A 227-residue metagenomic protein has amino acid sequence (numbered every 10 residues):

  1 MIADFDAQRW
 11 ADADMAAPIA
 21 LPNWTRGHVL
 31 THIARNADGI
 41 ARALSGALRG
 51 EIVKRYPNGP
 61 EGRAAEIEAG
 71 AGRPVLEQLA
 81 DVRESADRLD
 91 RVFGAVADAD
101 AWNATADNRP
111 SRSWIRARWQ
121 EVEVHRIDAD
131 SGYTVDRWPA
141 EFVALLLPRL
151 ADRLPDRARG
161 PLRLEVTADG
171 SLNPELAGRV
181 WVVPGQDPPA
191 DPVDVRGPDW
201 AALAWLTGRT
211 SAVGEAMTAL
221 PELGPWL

Functional and structural regions predicted by a protein language model:
M1-W10: Hydrophobic, proline/glycine-rich low-complexity stretches
I2, L30, A41, L79 (+5 more regions): Non-transmembrane alpha-helical segments in soluble domains of secreted/periplasmic/extracellular proteins
D14-N36, A65-Q78, N103-E121, A140-L146: Alpha-helical scaffold segments that form or flank carboxylate-/histidine-based iron centers
I33, A37, A86, D199: Short amphipathic alpha-helical/adjacent loop interface patches that line ligand and macromolecule-binding sites
R35-G39, D169-L172: Short, charged/polar surface micro-motifs in flexible loops or helix N-caps
G39-R88: Short, helix-capping/interhelical loops that line the mouth of catalytic, cofactor-, or ligand-binding pockets
S45-R55, A95-L227: Structured surface interface patches that mediate subunit assembly and partner/cofactor docking
D81, R88-D100: N-terminal, charged amphipathic alpha-helical interaction modules
